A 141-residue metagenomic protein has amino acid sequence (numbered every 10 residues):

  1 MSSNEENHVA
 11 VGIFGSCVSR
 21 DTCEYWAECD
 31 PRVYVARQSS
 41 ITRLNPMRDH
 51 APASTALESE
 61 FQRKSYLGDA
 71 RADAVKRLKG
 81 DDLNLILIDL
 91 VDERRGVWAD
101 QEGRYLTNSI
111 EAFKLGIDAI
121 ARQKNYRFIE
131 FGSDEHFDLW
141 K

Functional and structural regions predicted by a protein language model:
M1-K141: Extracellular glycan-modifying ectodomains
